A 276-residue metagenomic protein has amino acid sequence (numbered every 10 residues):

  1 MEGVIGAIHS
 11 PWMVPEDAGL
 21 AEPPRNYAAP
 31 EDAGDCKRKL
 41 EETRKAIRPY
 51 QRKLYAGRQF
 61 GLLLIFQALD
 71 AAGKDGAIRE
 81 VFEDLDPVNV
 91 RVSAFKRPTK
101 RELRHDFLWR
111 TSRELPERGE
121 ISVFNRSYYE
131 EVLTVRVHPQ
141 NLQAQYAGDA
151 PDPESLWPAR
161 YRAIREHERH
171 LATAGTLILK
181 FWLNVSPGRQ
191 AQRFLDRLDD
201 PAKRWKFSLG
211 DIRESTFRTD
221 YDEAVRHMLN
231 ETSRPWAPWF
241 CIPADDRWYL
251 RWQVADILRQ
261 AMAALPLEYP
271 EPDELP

Functional and structural regions predicted by a protein language model:
M1-P276: Flexible, compositionally biased loop and terminal segments
